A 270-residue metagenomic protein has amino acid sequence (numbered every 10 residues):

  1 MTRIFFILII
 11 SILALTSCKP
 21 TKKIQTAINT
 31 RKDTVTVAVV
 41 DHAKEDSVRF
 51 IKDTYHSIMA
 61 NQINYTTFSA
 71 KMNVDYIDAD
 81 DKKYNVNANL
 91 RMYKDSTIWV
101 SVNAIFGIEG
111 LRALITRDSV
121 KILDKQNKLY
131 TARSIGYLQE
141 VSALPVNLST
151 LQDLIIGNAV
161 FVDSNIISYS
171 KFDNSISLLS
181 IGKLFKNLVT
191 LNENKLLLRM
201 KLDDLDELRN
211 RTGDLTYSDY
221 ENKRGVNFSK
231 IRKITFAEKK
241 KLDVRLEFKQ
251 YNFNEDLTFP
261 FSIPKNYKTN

Functional and structural regions predicted by a protein language model:
M1-F5: Positively charged n-region of N-terminal signal peptides that target proteins for export
A14-S17: C-terminal motif of bacterial Sec signal peptides marking the signal peptidase cleavage site
K19-N73, A79-K83, K268-N270: N-terminal leader/targeting segments and the immediate start of mature chains
P20-I24, S168-N270: Gly/Pro-enriched, hydrophobic low-complexity segments that function as extracytoplasmic propeptides/linkers
K23, T97-L148: An acidic-aromatic
T54, K125-K186, I263-T269: Flexible, processing/modification-adjacent segments and terminal tails in exported/periplasmic/extracellular proteins
S69-R112, D118-S119: Post-signal peptide N-terminal segment of secreted/secretory-pathway proteins
